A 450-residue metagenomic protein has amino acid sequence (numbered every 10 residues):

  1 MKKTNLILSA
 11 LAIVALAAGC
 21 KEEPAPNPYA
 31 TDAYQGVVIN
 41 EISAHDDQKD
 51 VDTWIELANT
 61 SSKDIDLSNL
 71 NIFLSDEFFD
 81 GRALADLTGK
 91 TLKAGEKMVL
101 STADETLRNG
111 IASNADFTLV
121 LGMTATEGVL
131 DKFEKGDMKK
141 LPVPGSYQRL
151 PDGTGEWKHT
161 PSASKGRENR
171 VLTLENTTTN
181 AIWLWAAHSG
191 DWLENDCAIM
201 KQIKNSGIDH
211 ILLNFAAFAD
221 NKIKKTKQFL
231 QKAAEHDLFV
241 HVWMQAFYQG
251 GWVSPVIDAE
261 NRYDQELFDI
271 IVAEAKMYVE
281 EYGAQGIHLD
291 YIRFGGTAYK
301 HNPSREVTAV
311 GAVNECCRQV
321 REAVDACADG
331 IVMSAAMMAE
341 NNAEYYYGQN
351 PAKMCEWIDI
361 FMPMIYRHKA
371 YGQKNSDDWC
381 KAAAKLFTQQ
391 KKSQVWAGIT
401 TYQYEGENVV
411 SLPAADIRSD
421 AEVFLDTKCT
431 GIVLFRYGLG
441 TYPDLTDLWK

Functional and structural regions predicted by a protein language model:
A18-E175: Intrinsically disordered, low-complexity linkers and terminal tails enriched in Ser/Thr/Pro/Gly with interspersed basic
V171-I199, I203, M337-A339, Y402: Boundary/entry segment of secreted carbohydrate-active catalytic domains
I182, G190-E194, K225-Q231, F239-Y282 (+1 more regions): Active-site-adjacent "subsite" loops/lids of carbohydrate-active enzymes
W183-W185, H241-Q245, A309-G348, S393-Y404: Aromatic-lined carbohydrate-recognition surfaces of secreted/lumenal glycan-active proteins
E194-A219, E281-G286, M354, I360-F361 (+1 more regions): Catalytic domains of carbohydrate-active enzymes, especially glycoside hydrolases
I270-V307, V433-L434: Active-site groove signature of glycoside hydrolases
Q285, D290, Y347-D377, Y437-G440: Aromatic- and acid-rich polysaccharide-binding/catalytic face of secreted or lumenal carbohydrate-active enzymes
I365-S376, S393-K450: Substrate-binding cleft of secreted/luminal carbohydrate-active enzymes
